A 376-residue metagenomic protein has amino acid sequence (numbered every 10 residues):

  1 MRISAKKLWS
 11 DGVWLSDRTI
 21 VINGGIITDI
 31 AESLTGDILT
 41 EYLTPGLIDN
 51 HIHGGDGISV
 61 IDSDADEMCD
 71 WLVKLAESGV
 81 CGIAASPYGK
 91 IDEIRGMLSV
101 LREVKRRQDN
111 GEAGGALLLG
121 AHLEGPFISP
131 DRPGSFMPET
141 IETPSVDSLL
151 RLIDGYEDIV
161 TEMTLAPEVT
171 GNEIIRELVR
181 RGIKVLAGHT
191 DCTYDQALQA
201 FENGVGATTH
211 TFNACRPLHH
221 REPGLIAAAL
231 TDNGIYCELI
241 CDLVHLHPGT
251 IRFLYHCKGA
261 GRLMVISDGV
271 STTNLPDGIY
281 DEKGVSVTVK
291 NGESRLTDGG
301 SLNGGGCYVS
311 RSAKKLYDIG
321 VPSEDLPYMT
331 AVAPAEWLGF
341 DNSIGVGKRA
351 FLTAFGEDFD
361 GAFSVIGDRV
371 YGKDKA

Functional and structural regions predicted by a protein language model:
M1-A5, A31-A65, C69, V73: Replace "His-x-His-based motif
M1-L34, D358, R369-K375: N-terminal metal-binding scaffold of metallo-dependent hydrolase/deaminase domains
K6, D341-A376: C-terminal cap of metal-dependent C-N hydrolases
H53, C69-M97, G115-S129, Y156-E168 (+4 more regions): Divalent metal-dependent hydrolysis catalytic cores, especially in the metallo-beta-lactamase
V73-A84, V100, S129-E157, Q199-T211 (+2 more regions): Active-site gating loops and adjacent loop-to-helix segments of metal-dependent hydrolytic enzymes
L123, L178, T208, L316 (+1 more regions): Conserved, mostly hydrophobic/aromatic
L150, D154-L275: Active-site core of metal-dependent hydrolases
G224, A228-C237, Y255-S267, T273-F355: His/Asp/Glu-enriched, well-ordered alpha-helical/loop segment that forms or immediately abuts the divalent-metal
